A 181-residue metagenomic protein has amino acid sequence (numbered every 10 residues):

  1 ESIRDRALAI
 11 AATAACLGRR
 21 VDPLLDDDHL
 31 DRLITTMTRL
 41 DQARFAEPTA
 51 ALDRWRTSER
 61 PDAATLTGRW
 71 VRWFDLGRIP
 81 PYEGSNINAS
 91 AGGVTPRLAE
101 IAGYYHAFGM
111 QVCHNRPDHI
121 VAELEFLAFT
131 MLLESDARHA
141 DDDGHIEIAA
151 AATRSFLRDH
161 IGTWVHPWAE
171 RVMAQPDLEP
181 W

Functional and structural regions predicted by a protein language model:
E1-W181: Surface/interface-facing alpha-helical segments and adjacent flexible terminal/loop regions used for partner/assembly
